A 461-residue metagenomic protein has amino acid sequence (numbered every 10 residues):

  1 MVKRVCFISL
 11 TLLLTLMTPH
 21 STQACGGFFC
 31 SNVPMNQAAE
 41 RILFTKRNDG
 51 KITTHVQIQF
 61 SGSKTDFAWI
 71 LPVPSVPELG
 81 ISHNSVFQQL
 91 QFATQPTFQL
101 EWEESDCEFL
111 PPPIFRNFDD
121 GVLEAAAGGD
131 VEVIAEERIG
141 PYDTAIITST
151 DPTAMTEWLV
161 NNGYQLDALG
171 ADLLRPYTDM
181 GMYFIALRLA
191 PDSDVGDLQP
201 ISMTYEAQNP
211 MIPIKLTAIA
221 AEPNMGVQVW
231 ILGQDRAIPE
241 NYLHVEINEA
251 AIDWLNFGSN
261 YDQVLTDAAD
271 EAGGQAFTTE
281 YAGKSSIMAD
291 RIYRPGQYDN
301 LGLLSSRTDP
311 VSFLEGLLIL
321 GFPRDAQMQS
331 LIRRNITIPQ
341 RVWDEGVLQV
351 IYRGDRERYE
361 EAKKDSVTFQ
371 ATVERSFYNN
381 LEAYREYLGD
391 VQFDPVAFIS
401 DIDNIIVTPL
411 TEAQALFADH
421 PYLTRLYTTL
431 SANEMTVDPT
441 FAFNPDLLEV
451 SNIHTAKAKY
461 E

Functional and structural regions predicted by a protein language model:
M1-I8: Bacterial N-terminal signal peptides that target proteins for export
I8-M17: Bacterial N-terminal signal peptides
T18-A24: Sec/Tat signal peptide C-region and signal peptidase I cleavage site
G26-Q37, L166-E461: Accessory, solvent-exposed terminal regions and/or long lumenal/extracellular loops of proteins
N32-K51, G121-G129: Short, compositionally biased low-complexity segments enriched in polar/charged residues
A39-E40, T45-E103, M155-P176, G181: Surface-exposed, glycine/proline- and aromatic-rich loop segments on solvent-exposed faces across compartments
H83-I139, T148, R333, T337-W343 (+5 more regions): A cross-kingdom signal targeting lumenal/periplasmic-facing segments of multi-pass membrane and secretory-pathway
E108-V195: Long alpha-helical, hydrophobic tracts
